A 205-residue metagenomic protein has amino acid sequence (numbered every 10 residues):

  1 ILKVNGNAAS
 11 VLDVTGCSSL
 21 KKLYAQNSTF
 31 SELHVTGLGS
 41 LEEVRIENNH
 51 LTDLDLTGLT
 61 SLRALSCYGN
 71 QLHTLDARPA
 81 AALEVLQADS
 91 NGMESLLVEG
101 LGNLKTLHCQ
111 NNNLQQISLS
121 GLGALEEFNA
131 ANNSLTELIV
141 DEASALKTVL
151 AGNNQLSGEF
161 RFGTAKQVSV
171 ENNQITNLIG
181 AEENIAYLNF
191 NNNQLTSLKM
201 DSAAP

Functional and structural regions predicted by a protein language model:
I1-A9, C17: LRR N-terminal entry segment and analogous cap-like coil->beta motifs
I1-V4, T196-P205: Low-complexity/repetitive intrinsically disordered segments
L2-V4, K21-A25, V44-I46, R63-C67 (+6 more regions): Conserved hydrophobic beta-strand positions in leucine-rich repeat
L12, L33, L54-L56, L75 (+6 more regions): Canonical leucine-rich repeat
C17-L20, L38-L41, L59-L62, A80-L83 (+6 more regions): Leucine-rich repeat
K21, H50, G92, L96 (+6 more regions): Extended charged/polar low-complexity repeat regions
